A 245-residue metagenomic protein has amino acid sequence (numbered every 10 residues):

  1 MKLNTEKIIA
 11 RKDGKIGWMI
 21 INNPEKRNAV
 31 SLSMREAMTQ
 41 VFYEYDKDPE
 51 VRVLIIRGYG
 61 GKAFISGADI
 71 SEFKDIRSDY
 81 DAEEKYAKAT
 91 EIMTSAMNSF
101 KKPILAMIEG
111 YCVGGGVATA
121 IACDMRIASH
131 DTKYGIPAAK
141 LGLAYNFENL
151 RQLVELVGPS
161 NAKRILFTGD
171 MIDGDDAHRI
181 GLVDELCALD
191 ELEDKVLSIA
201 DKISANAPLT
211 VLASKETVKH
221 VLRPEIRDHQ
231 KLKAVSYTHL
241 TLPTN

Functional and structural regions predicted by a protein language model:
M1-R57, S95: Conserved CoA-thioester-binding segment of acyl-CoA-metabolizing enzymes
P24, I127-T132, V183-K231: C-terminal long alpha-helix characteristic of the crotonase
I56, D69, T119-A120, A177 (+1 more regions): Hydrophobic/aromatic residues within transmembrane alpha-helices of multi-pass small-molecule transporters
G58-A96, G142, E225: Glycine- (often His-adjacent) and acidic-residue-rich active-site loop that binds/positions the CoA thioester
G67, A87, E91, G114 (+2 more regions): Glycine-rich phosphate-binding loop at the start of an alpha helix
M93-S99, M107, V113-L166, K195 (+1 more regions): CoA-thioester-processing core
D170-D176: Acidic, divalent-metal-coordinating active-site segment for phosphoryl/phosphodiester hydrolysis, typified by short
T238-T244: Conserved small/polar residues in nucleotide/adenosyl-binding loops
